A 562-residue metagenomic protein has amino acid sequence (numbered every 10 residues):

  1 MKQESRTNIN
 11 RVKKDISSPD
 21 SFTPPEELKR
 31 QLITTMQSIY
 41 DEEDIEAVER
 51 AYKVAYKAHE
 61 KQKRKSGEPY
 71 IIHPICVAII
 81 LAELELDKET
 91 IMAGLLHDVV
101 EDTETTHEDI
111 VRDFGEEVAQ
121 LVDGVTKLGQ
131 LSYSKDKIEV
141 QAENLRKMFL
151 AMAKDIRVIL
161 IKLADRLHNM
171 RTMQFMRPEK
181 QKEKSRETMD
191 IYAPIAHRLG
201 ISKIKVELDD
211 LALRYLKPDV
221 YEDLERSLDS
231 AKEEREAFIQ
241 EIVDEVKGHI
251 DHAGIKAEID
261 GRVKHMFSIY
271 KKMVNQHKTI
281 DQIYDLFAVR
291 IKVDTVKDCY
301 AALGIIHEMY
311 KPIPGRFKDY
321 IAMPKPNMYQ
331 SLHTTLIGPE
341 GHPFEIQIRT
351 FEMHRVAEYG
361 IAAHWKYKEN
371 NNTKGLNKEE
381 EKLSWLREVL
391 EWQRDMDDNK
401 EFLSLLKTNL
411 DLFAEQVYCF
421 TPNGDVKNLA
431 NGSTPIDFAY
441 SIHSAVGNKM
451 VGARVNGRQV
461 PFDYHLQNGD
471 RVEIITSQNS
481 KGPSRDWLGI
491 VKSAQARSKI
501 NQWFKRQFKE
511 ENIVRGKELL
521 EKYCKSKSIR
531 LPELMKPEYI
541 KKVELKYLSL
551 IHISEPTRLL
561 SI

Functional and structural regions predicted by a protein language model:
M1-I16, S21-F22, E104-T106, E116 (+2 more regions): Terpene synthase/cyclase
I9-D41: Short, contiguous pre-domain boundary segments
P24-L28, H107, G115-V118, G124-V289 (+4 more regions): Internal insertion modules embedded within essential enzymes
I39, A58, D136-E139: N- or domain-start disorder-to-order transition segments that initiate the globular core
R50, E60-G94, E101-D109: Alpha-helical phosphate/pyrophosphate-handling elements in metalloenzyme active cores
I72, D87-L96, E117, L121 (+2 more regions): Alpha-helical scaffolds flanking conserved acidic
K292-D294: Short hydrophobic/aromatic beta-strand micro-patches that form the beta-sheet surface supporting nucleotide- or nucleic
